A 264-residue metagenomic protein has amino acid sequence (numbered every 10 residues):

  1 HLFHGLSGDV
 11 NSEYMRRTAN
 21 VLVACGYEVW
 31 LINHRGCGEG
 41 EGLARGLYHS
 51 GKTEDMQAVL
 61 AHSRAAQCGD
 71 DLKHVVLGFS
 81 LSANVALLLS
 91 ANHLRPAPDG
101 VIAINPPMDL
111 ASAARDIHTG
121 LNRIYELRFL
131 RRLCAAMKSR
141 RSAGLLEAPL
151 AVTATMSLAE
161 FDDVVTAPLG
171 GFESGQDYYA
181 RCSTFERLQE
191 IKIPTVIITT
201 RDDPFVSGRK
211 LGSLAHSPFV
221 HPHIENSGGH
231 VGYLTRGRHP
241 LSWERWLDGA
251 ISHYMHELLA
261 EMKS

Functional and structural regions predicted by a protein language model:
H1-G42, H62: Short, surface-exposed "cap/lid" segments of acyl-processing enzymes
R35-V75: Catalytic nucleophile-loop/oxyanion-hole region of alpha/beta-hydrolase and closely related hydrolase-like folds
Q67-D70, V75-G170: Alpha/beta-hydrolase-fold enzymes
V164-R187: Active-site nucleophile elbow and catalytic-triad environment of alpha/beta-hydrolase enzymes
F185, R201-D203, S227-G229: Acidic beta-to-alpha connecting loop that harbors the catalytic carboxylate
I191, I197-T199: Short beta-strand/loop motif that positions the catalytic acidic residue of the alpha/beta-hydrolase fold
H216-Y233: Catalytic histidine neighborhood in serine/cysteine hydrolases with alpha/beta-hydrolase-type architecture
G228, G237-S264: Catalytic active-site module of serine/aspartate enzymes centered on a nucleophile-bearing elbow/loop
